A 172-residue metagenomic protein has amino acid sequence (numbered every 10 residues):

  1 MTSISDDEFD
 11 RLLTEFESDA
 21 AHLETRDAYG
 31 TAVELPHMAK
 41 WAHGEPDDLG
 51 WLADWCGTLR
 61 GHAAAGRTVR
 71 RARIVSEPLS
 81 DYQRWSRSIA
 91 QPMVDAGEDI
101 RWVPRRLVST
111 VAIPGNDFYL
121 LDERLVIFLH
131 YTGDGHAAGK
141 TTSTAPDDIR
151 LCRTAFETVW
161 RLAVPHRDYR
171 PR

Functional and structural regions predicted by a protein language model:
M1-R172: PLD/PLD-like phosphodiesterase catalytic module centered on the HKD motif
